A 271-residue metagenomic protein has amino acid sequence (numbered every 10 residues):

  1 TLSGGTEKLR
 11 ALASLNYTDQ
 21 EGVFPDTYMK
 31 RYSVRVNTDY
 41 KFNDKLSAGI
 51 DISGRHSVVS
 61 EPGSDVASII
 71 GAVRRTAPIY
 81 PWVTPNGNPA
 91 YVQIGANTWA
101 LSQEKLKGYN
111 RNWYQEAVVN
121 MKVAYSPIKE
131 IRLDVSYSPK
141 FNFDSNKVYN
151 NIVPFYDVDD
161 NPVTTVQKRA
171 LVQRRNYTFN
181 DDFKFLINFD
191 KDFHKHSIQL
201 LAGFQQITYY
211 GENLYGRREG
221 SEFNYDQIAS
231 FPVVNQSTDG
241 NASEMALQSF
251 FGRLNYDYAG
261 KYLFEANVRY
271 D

Functional and structural regions predicted by a protein language model:
T1, G260, Y270-D271: Short, intrinsically disordered, charge-balanced linker/junction segments flanking boundaries in proteins
T1, V23-T27, S33, N37-V118 (+1 more regions): Surface-exposed loop/interface segments of Gram-negative outer-membrane beta-barrel transport/assembly proteins
L2-G4, Q248-Y258: Structured alpha-helical segments in the cores of large, soluble enzyme domains
T6-E7, K41-N43, S126-I128, D192-K195 (+1 more regions): Outer-membrane beta-barrel channels and translocator barrels
L12-S14, G49: Periplasmic plug
L15-E21, F264-D271: Transmembrane beta-strand segments that form the barrel wall of outer-membrane beta-barrel proteins
S136, G203, R253-N255, F264-N267: Exposed, low-structure sequence patches enriched in small/polar residues
